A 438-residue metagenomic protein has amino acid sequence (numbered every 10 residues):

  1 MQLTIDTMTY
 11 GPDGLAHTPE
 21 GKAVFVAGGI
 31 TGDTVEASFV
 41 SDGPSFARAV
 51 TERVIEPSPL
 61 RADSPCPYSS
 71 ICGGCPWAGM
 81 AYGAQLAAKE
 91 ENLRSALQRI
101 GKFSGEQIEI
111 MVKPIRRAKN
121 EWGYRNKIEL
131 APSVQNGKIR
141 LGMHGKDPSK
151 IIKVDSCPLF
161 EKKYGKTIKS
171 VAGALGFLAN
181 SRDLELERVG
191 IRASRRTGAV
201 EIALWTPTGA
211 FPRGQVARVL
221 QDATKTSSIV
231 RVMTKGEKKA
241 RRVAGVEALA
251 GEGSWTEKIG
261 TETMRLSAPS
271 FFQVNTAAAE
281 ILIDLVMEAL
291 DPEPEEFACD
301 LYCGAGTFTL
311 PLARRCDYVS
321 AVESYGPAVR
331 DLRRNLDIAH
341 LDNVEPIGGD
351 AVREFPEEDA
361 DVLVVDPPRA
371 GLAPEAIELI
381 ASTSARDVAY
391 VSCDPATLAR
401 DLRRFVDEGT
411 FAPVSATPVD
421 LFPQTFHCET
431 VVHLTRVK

Functional and structural regions predicted by a protein language model:
M1-Y68, Q98, P148, E345-P346 (+1 more regions): Terminal RNA-binding accessory module
T4, Y10, F211-K438: Rossmann-like S-adenosyl-L-methionine
A16, G32, C75, V189 (+2 more regions): Residue-level signal for inorganic ion chemistry
S38-D42, A131-Q135, R192-R196, V437: Short beta-strand micro-motifs enriched in acidic
E52-S64, S70-L184, R196: Extended interfacial segments that mediate partner engagement and assembly in macromolecular machines
K113-N120, E187-R192, T417-F422: Short, solvent-exposed loop/turn elements at beta->coil junctions and helix N-caps that rim active or binding pockets
G190-S194, G198-A210: Carbohydrate-binding surface patches
